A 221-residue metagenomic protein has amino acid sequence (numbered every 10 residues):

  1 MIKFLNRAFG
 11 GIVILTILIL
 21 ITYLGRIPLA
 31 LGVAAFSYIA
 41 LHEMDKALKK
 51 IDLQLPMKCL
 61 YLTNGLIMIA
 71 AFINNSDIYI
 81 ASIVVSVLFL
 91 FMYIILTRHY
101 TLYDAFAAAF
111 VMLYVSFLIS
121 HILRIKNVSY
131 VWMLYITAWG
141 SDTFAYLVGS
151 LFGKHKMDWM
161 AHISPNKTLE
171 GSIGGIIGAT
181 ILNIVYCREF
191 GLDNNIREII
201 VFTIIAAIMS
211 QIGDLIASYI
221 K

Functional and structural regions predicted by a protein language model:
M1-I204: Membrane-embedded alpha-helical bundles of polytopic integral membrane proteins
S141-S150, S210-K221: Short helical (or helix-break) motifs at transmembrane helix termini and adjacent helical loops in multi-pass membrane
